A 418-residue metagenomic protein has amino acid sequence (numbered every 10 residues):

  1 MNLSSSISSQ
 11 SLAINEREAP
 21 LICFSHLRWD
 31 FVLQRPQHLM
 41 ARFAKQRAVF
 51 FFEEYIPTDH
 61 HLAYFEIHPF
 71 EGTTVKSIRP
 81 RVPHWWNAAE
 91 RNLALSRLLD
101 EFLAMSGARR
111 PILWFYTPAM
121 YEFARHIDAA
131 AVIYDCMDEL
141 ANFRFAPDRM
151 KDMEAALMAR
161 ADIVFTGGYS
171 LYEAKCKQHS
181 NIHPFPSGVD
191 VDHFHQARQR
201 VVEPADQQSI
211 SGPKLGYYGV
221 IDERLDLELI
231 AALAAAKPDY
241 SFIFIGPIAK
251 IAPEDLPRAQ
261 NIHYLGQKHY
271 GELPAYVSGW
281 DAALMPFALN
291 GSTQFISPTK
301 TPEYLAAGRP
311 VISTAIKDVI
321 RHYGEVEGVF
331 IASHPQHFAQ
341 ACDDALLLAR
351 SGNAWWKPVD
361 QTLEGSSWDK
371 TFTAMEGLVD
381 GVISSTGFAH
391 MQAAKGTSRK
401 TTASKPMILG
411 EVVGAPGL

Functional and structural regions predicted by a protein language model:
D30-Q34, L225, G271-Y276, A283-A306 (+1 more regions): Nucleotide-sugar-dependent
L39, P147-V164: Membrane-proximal helix-turn-helix segments that form the acceptor-binding/catalytic region of lipid-linked
S170, G188-A197: Carbohydrate-associated surface elements
D206-L225, I230-A234, F242-I243, E364: Conserved donor-binding/catalytic core segment of Leloir-type glycosyltransferases
I251-A275: Nucleotide-activated donor-binding/catalytic signature segment of Leloir-type glycosyltransferases, i.e., the conserved
G328-Q336, D344-R350: Conserved acidic donor-binding segment of nucleotide-sugar-dependent glycosyltransferases
R350-V379: A charged, aromatic-enriched C-terminal amphipathic alpha-helix characteristic of glycosyltransferases across folds
W368-G414, L418: C-terminal alpha-helical cap of glycosyltransferases
